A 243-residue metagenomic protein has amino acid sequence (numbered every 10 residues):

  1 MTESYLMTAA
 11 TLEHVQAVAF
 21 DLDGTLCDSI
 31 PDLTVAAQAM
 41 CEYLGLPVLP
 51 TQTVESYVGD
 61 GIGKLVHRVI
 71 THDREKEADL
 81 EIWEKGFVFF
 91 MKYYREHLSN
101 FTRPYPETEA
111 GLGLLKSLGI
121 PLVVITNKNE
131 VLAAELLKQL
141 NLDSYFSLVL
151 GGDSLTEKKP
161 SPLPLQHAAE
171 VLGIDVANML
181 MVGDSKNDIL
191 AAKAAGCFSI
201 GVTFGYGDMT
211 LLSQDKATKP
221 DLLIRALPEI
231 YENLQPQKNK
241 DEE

Functional and structural regions predicted by a protein language model:
T2-S56, I62, H67: Active-site neighborhood of HAD-like aspartate-dependent phosphohydrolases
T2-V18, Q52, K116, E130 (+1 more regions): Asp-based, Mg2+/Mn2+-dependent phosphohydrolase catalytic module
L6-T8, H14, K92-V124, E130 (+2 more regions): Short, acidic loop-to-helix structural element flanking the phosphoryl-transfer center in phosphate-processing enzymes
M40-C41, G61-A78, L136, A168-A169: Helix-loop "lid/cap" segments that line or gate small-molecule binding pockets
L44, V69-G113: Metal-dependent phosphoesterase signature
P47, P121, F198: Residue-level detector of anion-binding/catalytic polar loops
Y57, G61, R103-E107, K128 (+3 more regions): Short beta->alpha linker loops
